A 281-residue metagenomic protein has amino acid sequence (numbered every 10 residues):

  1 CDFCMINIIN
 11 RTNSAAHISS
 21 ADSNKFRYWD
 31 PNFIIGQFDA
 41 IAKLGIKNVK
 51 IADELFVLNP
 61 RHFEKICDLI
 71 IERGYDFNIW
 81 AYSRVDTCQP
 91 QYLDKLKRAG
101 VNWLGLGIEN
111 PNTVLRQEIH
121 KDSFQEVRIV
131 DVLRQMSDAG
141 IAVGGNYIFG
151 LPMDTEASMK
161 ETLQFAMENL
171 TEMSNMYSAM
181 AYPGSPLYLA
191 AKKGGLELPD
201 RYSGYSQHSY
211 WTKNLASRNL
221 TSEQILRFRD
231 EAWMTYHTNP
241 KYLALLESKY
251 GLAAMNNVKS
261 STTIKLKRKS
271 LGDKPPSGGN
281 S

Functional and structural regions predicted by a protein language model:
C1-G144, Q164: Radical SAM [4Fe-4S] cluster-binding motif and immediate context
F63, M159, Y188-L189: Histidine/acidic-residue-rich catalytic or RNA/ligand-binding cores of hydrolases and nuclease-related proteins
R84, E109-H120, L133-S158, Y177-P183 (+1 more regions): Conserved strand-turn element in the central/C-terminal portion of the radical SAM core barrel that lines
Y92-D94, P152-E168: Catalytic cores of alpha/beta
V132-Q135, Q164-F165, Y177, F228-E231: Generic recognition of well-ordered alpha-helical segments
G144, E172-Y177, L243-A244: Acidic/polar loop patches that form or flank catalytic/metal-binding clefts of enzymes that bind anionic ligands
M167-A191: Internal hydrophobic scaffold segments of catalytic domains
P186-Y188, K193, E197-S281: Radical SAM enzyme core and accessory elements
